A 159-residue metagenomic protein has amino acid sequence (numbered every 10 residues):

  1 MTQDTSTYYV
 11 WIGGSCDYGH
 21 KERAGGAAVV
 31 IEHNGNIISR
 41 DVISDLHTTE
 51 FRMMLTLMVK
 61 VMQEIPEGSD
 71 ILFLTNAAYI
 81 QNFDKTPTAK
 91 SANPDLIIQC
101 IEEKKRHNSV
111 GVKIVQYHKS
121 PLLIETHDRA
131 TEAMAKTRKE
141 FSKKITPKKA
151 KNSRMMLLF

Functional and structural regions predicted by a protein language model:
M1-R52, E64, L158: RNase H-like nuclease fold core
S15-K21, M58-H127: RNase H catalytic domain
A28-I31, S91-N93, T131-A135: Short, low-complexity, polar/charged sequence segments that are solvent-exposed and flexible
N36-S39, V59, I98-E103, K139-K144: Short, surface-exposed, polar/charged, turn-prone segments marking secondary-structure boundaries
S44-E50, E67-G68, R106-V110, P147-S153: Low-complexity, flexible helical/coil segments
M53, L57: Loop-to-helix element that buttresses phosphate recognition and phosphoryl-transfer chemistry
E125-F159: Charged phosphate-binding loop/patch that engages nucleotide di/tri-phosphates or the phosphate backbone of nucleic
